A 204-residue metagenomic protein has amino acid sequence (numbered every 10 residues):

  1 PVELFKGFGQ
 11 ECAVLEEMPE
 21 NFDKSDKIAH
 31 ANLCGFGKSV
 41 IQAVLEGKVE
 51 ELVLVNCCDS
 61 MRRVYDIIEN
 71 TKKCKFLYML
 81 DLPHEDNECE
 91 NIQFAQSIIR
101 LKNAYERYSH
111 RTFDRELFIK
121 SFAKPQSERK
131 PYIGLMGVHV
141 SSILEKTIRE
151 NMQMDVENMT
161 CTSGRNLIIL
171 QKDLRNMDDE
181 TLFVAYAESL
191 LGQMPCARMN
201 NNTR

Functional and structural regions predicted by a protein language model:
P1-R204: An N-terminal assembly and electron-transfer interface module characteristic of large anaerobic redox and radical
